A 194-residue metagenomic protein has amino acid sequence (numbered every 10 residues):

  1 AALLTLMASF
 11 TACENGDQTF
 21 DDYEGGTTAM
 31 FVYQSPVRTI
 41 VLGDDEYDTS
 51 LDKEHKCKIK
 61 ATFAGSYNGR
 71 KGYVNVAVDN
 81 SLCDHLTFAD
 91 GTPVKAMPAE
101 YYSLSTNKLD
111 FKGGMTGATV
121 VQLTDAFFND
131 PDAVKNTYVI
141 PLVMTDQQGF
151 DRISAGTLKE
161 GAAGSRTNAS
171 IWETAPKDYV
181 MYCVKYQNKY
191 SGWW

Functional and structural regions predicted by a protein language model:
A8-A12: C-terminal motif of bacterial Sec signal peptides marking the signal peptidase cleavage site
E14-L104, G114-A118, F127-P141, T145-S165 (+2 more regions): Acidic/polar, low-complexity intrinsically disordered N-terminal segments immediately downstream of a Sec signal
L109-G113: Short, contiguous acidic and Ser/Thr-rich linear segments
M181-N188: Interdomain boundary/hinge segments at the C-termini of tandem beta-sandwich modules
K189-W194: Tryptophan-anchored aromatic micro-motifs
